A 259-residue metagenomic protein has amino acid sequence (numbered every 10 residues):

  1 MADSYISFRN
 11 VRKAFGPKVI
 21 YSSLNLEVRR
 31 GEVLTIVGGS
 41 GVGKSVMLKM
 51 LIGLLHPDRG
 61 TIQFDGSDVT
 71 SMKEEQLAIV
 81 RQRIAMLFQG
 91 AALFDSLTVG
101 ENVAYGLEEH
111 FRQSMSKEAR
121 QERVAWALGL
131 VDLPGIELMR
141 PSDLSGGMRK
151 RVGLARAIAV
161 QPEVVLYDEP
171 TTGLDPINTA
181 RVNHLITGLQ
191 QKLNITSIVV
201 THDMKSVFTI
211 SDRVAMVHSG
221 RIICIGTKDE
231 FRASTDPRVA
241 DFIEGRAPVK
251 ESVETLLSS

Functional and structural regions predicted by a protein language model:
I52: Helix-to-loop junction immediately C-terminal to a conserved catalytic motif
S67-D68, E108, M115-G135: Conserved ABC ATPase "signature" region
R140-L144, M148: Conserved ABC ATPase signature
A159-E163: A short, proline-enriched helix->beta-strand linker immediately N-terminal to the Walker B motif in ABC-type P-loop
V165-D168: Catalytic Walker B motif of ABC-type/P-loop ATPase nucleotide-binding domains
